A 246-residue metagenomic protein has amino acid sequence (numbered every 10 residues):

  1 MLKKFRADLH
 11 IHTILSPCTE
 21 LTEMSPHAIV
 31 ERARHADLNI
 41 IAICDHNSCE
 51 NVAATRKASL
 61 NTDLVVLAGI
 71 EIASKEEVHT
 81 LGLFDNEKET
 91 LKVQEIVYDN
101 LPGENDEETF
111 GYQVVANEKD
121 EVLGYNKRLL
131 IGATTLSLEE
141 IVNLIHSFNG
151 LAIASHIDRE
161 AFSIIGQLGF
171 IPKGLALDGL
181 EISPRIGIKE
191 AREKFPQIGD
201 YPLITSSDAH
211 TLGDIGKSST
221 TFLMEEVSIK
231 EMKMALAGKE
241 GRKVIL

Functional and structural regions predicted by a protein language model:
M1-E76, L168-L175, I188, S228-I229 (+1 more regions): An N-terminally biased module of ancient metal coordination in phosphate/nucleic-acid-related enzymes
K4, A58-G179, I186, S228-M232 (+2 more regions): Extended substrate/RNA-proximal surfaces in nucleic-acid metabolism proteins
H10, D45, G82, A152 (+1 more regions): Conserved, mostly hydrophobic/aromatic
C18-T19, V52-A53, E77-G82, F162-F170 (+2 more regions): Histidine/acidic-residue-rich catalytic or RNA/ligand-binding cores of hydrolases and nuclease-related proteins
R34, V52, R56-L60, I141-L151 (+1 more regions): Surface-exposed amphipathic alpha-helices with a cationic face
A42-C44, A154, E181: Conserved beta-strand positions in the central sheet of alpha/beta enzyme cores
G174-G179, I198-L203, T221-L223: Glycine-enriched alpha-helix->loop->beta-strand junction motifs that scaffold or abut catalytic
P202-K217: Short acidic/histidine-rich active-site segments
